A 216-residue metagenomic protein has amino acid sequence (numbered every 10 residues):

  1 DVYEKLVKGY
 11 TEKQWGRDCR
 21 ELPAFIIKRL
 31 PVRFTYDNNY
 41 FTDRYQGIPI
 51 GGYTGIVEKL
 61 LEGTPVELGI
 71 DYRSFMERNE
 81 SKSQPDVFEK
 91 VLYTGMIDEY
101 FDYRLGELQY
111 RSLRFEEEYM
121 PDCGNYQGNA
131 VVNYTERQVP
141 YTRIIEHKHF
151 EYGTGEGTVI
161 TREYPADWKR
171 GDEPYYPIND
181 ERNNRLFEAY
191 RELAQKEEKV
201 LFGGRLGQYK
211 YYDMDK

Functional and structural regions predicted by a protein language model:
D1-K90: Active-site/ligand-binding neighborhood in enzyme catalytic cores
G69-D71, H147, G203: Conserved beta-strand termini and adjacent loop/short-helix elements that scaffold enzyme active sites in alpha/beta
R73-L193: Mid-domain catalytic core of redox enzymes that form a hydrophobic substrate pocket/lid adjacent to a catalytic redox
R78, Y211-Y212: Active-site-proximal flexible loops/turns
Q195-K210: Short FAD-binding loop at a beta-strand-to-alpha-helix junction that anchors the flavin cofactor in diverse
D215-K216: An active-site-proximal "capping" alpha-helix that borders the catalytic cofactor pocket
